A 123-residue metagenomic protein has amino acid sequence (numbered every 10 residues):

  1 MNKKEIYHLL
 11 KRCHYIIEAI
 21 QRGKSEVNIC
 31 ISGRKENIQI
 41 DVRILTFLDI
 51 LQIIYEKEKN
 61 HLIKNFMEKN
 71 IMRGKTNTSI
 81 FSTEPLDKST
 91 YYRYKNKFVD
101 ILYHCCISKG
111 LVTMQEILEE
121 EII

Functional and structural regions predicted by a protein language model:
M1-E56, K109-I123: N-terminal interaction/assembly modules
E5, L9, L62-F66, Y94: Residue-level detector of well-ordered alpha-helical segments, enriched for hydrophobic/aromatic packing positions
L45, K57, H61, P85 (+1 more regions): Short, well-ordered coil↔helix boundary/capping segments
K57-K75: Short amphipathic alpha helix immediately N-terminal
R73-S89: Helix-turn-helix DNA-binding module
Y91-K109: DNA major-groove recognition helices of helix-turn-helix
